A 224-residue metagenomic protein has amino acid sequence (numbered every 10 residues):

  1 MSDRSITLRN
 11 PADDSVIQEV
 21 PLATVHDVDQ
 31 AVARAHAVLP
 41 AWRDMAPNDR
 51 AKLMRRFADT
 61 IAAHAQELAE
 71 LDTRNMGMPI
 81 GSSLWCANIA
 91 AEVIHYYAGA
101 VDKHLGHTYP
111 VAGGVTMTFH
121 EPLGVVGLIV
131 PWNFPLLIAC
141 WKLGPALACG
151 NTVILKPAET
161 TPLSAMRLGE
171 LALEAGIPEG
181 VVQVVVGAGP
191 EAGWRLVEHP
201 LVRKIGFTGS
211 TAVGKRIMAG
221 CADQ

Functional and structural regions predicted by a protein language model:
M1-G114: N-terminal Rossmann-like NAD(P)+-binding subdomain of aldehyde/semialdehyde dehydrogenases
H26, A63, E67, M78 (+5 more regions): Short alpha-helical
M45, I129, K156, V185-G187 (+1 more regions): Structural motif
I94, A165-L168, L196, I217: Hydrophobic packing residues within well-ordered alpha-helices of enzyme cores
G106-E179, Q224: Conserved small-residue-rich beta-alpha loop and adjacent elements that most often cradle the phosphate/pyrophosphate
V125, E174-Q224: Conserved NAD(P)+-binding/catalytic subdomain of aldehyde/semialdehyde dehydrogenases
